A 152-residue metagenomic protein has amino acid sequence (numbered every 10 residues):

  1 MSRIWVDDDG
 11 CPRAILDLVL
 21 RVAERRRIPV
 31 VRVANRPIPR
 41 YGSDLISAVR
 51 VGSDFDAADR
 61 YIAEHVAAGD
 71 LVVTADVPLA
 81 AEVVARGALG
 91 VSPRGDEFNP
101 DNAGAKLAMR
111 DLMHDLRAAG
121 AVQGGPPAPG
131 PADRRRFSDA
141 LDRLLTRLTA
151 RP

Functional and structural regions predicted by a protein language model:
M1-P152: Nuclease catalytic cores that cleave nucleic-acid phosphodiester bonds, predominantly acidic two-metal-ion
